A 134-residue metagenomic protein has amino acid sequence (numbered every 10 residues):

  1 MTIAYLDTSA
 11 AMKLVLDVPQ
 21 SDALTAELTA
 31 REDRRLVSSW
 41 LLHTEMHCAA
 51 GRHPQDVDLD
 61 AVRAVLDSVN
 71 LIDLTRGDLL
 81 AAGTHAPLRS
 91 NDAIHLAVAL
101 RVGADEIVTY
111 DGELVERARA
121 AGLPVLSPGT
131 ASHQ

Functional and structural regions predicted by a protein language model:
M1-S38, R52-D60, A121-H133: Short, well-structured N-terminal submotif of metal-dependent ribonuclease cores
T2-I3, H43, S68-I72, L100-R101 (+1 more regions): Acidic, PIN/NYN-like endoribonuclease modules and their adjacent C-terminal/linker elements
L6, V37-S38, D73, S90-A93 (+1 more regions): Short beta-strand scaffold positions
A10-A11, L42, D78, H95 (+1 more regions): Alpha-helix capping/helix-boundary segments
A23, E45, A81, E116-R117: Phosphate- and divalent-cation-binding pockets in alpha/beta enzyme and binding domains that engage nucleotide-derived
V37-L42, M46: Substrate-recognition element of Asp-dependent hydrolases with the DxDx(T/V) motif
D60-A86: Acidic catalytic patch
